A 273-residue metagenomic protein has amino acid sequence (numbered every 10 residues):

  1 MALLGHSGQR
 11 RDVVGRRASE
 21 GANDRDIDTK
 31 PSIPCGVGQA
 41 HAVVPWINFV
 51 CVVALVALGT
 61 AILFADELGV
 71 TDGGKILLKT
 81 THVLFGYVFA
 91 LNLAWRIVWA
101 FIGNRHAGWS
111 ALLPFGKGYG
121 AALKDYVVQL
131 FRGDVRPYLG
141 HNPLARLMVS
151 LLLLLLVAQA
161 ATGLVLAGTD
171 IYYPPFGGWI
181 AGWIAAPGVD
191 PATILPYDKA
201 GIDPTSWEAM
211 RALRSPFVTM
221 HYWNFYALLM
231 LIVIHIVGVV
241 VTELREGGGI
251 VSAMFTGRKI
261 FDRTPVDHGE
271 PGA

Functional and structural regions predicted by a protein language model:
A2-A273: Membrane-embedded alpha-helical bundles that constitute the cytochrome b-like, heme-associated redox core of multi-pass
